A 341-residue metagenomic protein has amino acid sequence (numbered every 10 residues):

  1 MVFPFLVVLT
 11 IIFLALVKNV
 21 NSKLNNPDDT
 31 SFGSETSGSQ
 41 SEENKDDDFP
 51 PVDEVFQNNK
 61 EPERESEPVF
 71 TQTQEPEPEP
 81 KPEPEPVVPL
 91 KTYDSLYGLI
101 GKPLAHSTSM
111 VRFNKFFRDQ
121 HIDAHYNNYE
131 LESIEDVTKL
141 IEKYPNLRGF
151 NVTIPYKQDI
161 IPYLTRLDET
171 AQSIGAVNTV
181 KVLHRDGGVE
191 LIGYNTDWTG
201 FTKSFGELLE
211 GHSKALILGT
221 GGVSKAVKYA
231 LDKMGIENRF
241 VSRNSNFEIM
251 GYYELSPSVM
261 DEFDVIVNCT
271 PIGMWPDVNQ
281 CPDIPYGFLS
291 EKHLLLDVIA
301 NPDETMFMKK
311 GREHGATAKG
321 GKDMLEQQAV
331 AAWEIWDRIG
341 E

Functional and structural regions predicted by a protein language model:
V2-L24: N-terminal signal-anchor transmembrane alpha helix of single-pass membrane proteins, serving as the membrane-anchoring
G38, E42-D47, D53-K91: Acidic, proline-/serine-/threonine-rich low-complexity intrinsically disordered repeat tracts
L90-L208: Phosphate/diphosphate ligand-binding glycine-rich loop within oxidoreductases
G101, N195-W198, F205, S213-D232: Glycine-rich adenosine-cofactor-binding loop
K203-S204, N301, A316-G340: Active-site capping/gating segments
L209-K214, S290-E291: Short helix-loop-beta connector
M234-M250: NAD(P)-binding Rossmann-fold cofactor-contacting core
E248-K319, D323: Rossmann-like adenosine-cofactor binding region
